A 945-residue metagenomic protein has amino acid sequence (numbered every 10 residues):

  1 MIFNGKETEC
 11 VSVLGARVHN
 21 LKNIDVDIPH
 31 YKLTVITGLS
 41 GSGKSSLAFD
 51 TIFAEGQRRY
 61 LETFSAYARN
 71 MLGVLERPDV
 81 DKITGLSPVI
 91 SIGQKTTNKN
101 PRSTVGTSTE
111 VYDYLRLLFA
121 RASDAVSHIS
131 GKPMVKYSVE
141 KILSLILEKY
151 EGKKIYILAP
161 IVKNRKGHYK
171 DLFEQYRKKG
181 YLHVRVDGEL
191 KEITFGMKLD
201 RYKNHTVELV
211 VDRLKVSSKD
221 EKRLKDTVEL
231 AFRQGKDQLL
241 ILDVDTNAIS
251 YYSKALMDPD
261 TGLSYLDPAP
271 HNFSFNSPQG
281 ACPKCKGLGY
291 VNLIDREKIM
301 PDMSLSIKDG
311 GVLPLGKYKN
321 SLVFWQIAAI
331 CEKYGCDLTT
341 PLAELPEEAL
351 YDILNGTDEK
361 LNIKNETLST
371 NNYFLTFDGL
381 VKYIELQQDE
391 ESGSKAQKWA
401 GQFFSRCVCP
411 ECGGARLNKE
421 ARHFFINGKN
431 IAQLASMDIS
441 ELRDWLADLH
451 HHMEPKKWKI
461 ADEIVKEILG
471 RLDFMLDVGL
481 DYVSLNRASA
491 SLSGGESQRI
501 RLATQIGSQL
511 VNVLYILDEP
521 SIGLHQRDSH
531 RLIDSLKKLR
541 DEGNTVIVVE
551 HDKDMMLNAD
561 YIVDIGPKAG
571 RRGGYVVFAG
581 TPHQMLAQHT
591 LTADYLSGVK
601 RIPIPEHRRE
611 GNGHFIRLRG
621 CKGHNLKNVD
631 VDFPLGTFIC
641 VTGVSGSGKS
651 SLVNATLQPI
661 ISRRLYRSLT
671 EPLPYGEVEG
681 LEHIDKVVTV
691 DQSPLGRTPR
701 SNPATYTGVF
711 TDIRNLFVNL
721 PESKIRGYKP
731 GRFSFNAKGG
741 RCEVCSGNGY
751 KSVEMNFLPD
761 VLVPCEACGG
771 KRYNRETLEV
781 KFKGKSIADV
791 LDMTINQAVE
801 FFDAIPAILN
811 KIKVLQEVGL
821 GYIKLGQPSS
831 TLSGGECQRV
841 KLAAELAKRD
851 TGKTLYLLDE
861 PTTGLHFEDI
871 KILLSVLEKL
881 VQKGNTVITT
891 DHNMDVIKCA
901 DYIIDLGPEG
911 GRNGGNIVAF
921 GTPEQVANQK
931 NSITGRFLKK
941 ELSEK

Functional and structural regions predicted by a protein language model:
M1-K945: Conserved phosphate-binding elements of NTP-dependent enzyme cores
